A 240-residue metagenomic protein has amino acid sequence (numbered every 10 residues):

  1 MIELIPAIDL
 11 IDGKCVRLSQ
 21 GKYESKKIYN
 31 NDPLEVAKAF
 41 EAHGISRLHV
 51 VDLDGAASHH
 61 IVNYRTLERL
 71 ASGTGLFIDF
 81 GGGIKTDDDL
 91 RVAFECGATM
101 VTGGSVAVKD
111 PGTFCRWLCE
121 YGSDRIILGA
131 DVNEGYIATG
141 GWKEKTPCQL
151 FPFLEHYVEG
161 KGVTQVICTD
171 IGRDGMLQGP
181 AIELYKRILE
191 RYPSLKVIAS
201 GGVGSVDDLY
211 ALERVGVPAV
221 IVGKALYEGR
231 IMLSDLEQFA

Functional and structural regions predicted by a protein language model:
E3-A7, R47, G75-D79, T99-T102 (+5 more regions): Structural preference for beta-strand elements that scaffold enzyme active sites
E3-L4, G55-A71, K85-R91, S105-I127 (+3 more regions): Active-site-adjacent beta->alpha loops and helix N-cap segments on the catalytic face of soluble alpha/beta enzymes
I8, D52, S105-V106, A130-V132 (+3 more regions): Short secondary-structure boundary segments
D12-V16, Q20-E24, A98-D174: Conserved anion-binding
C15-I61: N-terminal beta-alpha supersecondary unit
Y29-E41, T86-R91, K145-Y157, L209: Short, acidic/polar
E41-G44, F94-E95, V158-E159, E213: Non-catalytic positions within long, well-ordered alpha-helices that form the structural scaffold/packing of enzyme
T74, I78-V101, E183-A219: Catalytic cores of alpha/beta
